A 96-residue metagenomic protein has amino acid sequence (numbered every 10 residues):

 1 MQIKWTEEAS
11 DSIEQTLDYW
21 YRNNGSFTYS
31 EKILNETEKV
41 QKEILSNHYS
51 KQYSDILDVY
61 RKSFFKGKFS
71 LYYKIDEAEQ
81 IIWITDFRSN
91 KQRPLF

Functional and structural regions predicted by a protein language model:
Q2-Y60, E77: Basic, Lys/Arg-enriched alpha-helical interface segments
F64-F96: Enriched for short, Lys/Arg-rich terminal
